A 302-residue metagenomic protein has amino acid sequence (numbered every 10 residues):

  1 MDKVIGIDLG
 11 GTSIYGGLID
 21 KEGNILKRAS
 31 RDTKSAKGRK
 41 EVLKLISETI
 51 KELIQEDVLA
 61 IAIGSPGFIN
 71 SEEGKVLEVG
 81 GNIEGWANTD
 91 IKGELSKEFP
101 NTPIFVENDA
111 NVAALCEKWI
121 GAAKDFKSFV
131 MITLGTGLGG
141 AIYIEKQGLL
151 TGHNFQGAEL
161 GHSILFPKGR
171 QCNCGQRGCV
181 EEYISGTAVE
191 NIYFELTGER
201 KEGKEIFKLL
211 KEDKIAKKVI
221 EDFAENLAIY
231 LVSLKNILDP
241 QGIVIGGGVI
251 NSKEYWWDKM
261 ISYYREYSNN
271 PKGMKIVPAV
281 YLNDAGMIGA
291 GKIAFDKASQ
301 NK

Functional and structural regions predicted by a protein language model:
M1-A60, N70-K75, L95-I104, C116-K127 (+1 more regions): ATP-binding/phosphotransfer module of carbohydrate and carboxylate kinases, centering on a glycine-rich
D8, A62-P66, E107, M131-G137 (+1 more regions): Short beta-strand segments
K21, S65, I144-E145: A cytosolic small-molecule/anion-sensing beta-strand core signal
R28-S30, V79, T151-G152: Residue-level detector of high-confidence beta-strand sites
T33-S35, E84, Q156-E159: A short acidic/small-residue loop/turn micro-motif
G74-N88: A charged helix-plus-loop insertion that forms the helical arch/lid used to bind and gate nucleic-acid substrates
G81-E84, F105-N111, M131-L134, V277-D284: Active-site nucleophile and cofactor-binding loops and adjacent substrate-binding regions of central metabolic enzymes
K124-V180: Glycine-rich phosphate-binding loop of actin/hexokinase-like ATP-binding domains
